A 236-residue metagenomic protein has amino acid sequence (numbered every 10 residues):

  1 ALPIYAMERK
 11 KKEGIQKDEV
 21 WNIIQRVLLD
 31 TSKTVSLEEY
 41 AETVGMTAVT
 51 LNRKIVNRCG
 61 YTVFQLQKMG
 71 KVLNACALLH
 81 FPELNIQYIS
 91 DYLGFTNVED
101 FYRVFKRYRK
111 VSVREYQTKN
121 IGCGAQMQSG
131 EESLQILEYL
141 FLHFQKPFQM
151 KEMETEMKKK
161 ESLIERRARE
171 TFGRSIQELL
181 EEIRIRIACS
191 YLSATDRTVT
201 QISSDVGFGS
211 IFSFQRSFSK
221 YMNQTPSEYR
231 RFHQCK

Functional and structural regions predicted by a protein language model:
E8, E13, T118-I121: Short, flexible helix-coil linker/hinge segments at the edges of structured domains or between repeats
K10-E13, K17, V44: Conserved phosphate/pyrophosphate-binding and hydrolysis machinery centered on Walker-type P-loop NTPases, extending
V27-T31, E38-A41, A75, N85 (+1 more regions): Acidic (E/D-rich), amphipathic helical modules within compact regulatory domains
T34-L66, Y92-E115, K119-N120, K151-L179 (+1 more regions): Basic/polar phosphate-binding segments, predominantly the helix-turn-helix DNA-binding elements of transcriptional
N57-Y92, N120-F141, E170-G209, F232-K236: Terminal helix-turn-helix DNA-binding modules in bacterial transcription factors
E138-Y139, H143-E152: Eukaryotic tandem repeat interaction scaffolds
